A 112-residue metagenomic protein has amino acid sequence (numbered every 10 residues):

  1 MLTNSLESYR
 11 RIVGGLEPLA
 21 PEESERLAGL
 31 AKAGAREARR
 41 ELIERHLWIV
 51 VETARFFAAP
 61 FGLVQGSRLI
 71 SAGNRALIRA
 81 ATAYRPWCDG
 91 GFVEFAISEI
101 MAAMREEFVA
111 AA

Functional and structural regions predicted by a protein language model:
L2-A112: Alpha-helical promoter-recognition and RNA polymerase-docking modules of transcription initiation factors, dominated by
